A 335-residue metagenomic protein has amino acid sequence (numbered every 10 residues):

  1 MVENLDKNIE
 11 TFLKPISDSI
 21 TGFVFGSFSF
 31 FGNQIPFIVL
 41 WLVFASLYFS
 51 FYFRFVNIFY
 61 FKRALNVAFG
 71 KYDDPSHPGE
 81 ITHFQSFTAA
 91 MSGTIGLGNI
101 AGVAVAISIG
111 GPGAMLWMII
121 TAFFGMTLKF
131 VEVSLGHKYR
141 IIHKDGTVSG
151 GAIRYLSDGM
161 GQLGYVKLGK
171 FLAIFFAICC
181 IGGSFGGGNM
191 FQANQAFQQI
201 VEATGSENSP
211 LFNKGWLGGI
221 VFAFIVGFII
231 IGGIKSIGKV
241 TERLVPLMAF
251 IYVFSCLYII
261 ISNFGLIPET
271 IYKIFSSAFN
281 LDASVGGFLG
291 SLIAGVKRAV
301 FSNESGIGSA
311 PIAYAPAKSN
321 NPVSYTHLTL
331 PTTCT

Functional and structural regions predicted by a protein language model:
M1-L97, I107-A114, G125: N-terminal alpha-helical transmembrane segments of multi-pass membrane transport and channel/translocase proteins
V39-A45, T82-A90, Y165-G182, G218-V221 (+2 more regions): Select transmembrane alpha-helical segments in multipass membrane proteins
W41-F44, F49-L65, L172, A193-I200 (+3 more regions): Membrane-interface loop-to-helix entry segments
F49-S50, M91-S92, T121-V148, S157-Q192 (+2 more regions): Helix-loop-helix module between adjacent transmembrane segments
A64-P75, I142-G159: Juxtamembrane inter-helical linkers in multi-pass membrane proteins
I107-A114, R140-S149, G161-L163, A315-Y325: Juxtamembrane helix-boundary/capping and inter-helix hinge elements in multi-pass membrane proteins
T241-V245, A249-N321: Acidic, glycine-rich loop-and-beta core segments that form the ion-binding/anion-interacting portion of active sites
T326-T332: Conserved small/polar residues in nucleotide/adenosyl-binding loops
